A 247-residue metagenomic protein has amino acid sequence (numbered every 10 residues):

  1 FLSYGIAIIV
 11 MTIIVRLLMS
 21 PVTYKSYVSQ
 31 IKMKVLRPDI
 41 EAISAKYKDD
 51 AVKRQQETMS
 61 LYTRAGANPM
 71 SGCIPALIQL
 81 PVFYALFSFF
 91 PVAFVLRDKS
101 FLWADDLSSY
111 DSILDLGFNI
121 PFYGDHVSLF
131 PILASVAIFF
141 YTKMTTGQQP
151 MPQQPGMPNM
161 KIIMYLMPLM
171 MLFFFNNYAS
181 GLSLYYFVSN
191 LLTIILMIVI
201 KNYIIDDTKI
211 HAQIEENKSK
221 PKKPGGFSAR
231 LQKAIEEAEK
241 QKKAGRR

Functional and structural regions predicted by a protein language model:
F1-R247: Helix-loop-helix
